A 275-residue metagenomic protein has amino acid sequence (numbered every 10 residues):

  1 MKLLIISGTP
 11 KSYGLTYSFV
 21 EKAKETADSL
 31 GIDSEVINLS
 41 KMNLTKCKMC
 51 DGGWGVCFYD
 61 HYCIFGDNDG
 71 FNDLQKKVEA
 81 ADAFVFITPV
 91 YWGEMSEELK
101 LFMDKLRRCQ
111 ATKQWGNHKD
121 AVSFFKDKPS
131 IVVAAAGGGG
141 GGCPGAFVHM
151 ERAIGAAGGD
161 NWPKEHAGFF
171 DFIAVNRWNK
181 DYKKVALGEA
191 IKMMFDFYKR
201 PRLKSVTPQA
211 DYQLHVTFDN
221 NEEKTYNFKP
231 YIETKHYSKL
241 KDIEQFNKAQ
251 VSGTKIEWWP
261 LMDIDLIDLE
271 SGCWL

Functional and structural regions predicted by a protein language model:
M1-A111, W115-G116, P163, F172-R177 (+1 more regions): N-terminal beta1-alpha1-beta2 submodule of the flavodoxin-like/Rossmannoid cofactor-binding fold
K11-Y13, G138-G140, D265: Short, acidic Gly/Pro/Ser/Thr-rich loop/turn segments
D28, F125, D219-E223: A short, structured loop/turn motif at beta-sheet edges
S40-M42, A136, F170, Q209 (+1 more regions): Short, solvent-exposed coil/turn elements at secondary-structure transition points
Q75-K76, A121-S123, K248: Short secondary-structure boundary/capping segments
E79-A81, K126-D127, A210, S252: Residue-level preference for short coil/turn positions at secondary-structure junctions
K113-P163: Short, glycine-/small-residue-rich phosphate/pyrophosphate-handling segment
F195-L275: Motif-centric detector for short Cys/His coordination patterns
